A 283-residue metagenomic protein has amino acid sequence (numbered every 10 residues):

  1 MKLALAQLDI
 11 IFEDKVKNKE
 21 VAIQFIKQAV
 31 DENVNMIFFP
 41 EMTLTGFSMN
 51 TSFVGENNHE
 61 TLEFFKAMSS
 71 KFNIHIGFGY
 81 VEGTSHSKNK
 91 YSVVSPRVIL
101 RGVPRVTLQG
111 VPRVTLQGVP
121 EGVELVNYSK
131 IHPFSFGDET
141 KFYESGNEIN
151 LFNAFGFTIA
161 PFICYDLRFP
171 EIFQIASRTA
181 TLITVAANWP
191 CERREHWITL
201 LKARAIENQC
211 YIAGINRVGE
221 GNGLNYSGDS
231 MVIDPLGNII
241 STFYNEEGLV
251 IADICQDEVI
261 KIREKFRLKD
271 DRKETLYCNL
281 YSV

Functional and structural regions predicted by a protein language model:
M1-D9: Short beta-strand segments enriched in small/hydrophobic residues
L3, N18, I26-S52, E56 (+6 more regions): Active-site beta-strand/loop signature of hydrolases that rely on acidic residues for catalysis
D9-V16: Acidic/histidine-rich helix-loop elements that form or flank divalent-metal/phosphate-binding sites at the catalytic
E13, F47, R193: Glycine/Thr-rich phosphate-binding loops of Rossmann-like dinucleotide-binding domains
K17-Q28, L167-Q174: Short, acidic/polar
G55, G83-I99, L108-P112, Q117-R178 (+2 more regions): Active-site catalytic loop in hydrolytic enzyme cores
H59-F78, L167-V250: CN hydrolase (nitrilase-like) catalytic-core segments centered on the catalytic cysteine and neighboring Lys/Glu
E124-V126, L151, R217-V283: C-terminal beta-strand edge segments of enzyme domains
